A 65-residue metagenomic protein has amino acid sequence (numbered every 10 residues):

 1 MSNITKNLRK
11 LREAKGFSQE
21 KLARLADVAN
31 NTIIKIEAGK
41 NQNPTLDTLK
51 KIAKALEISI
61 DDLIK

Functional and structural regions predicted by a protein language model:
M1-A14: A short, Lys/Arg-rich alpha-helix, primarily the initiator
N3, D61-K65: Short hydrophobic/aromatic patches at helix-to-coil boundaries
K6, G16-F17, P44-D47: Residue-level signal for the short linker/turn that defines the boundary of a DNA-recognition helix
R9, E20, K50: Residues within the helices of the helix-turn-helix
R9, I34-K35, I64: Key DNA-contacting residues within the recognition helix of helix-turn-helix
R12, A23, A53: The alpha-helix within a helix-turn-helix
F17-K35: Short alpha-helical DNA-recognition segment
D47-D62: DNA major-groove recognition helix of helix-turn-helix/homeodomain DNA-binding modules
